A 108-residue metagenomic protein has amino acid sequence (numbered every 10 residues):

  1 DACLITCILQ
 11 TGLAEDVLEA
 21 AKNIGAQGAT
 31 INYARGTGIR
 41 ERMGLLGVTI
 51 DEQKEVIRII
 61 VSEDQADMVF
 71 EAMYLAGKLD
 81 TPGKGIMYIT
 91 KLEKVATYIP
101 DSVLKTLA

Functional and structural regions predicted by a protein language model:
D1-A108: Positively charged, small/polar-rich N-terminal and surface patches that mediate targeting and assembly and bind
